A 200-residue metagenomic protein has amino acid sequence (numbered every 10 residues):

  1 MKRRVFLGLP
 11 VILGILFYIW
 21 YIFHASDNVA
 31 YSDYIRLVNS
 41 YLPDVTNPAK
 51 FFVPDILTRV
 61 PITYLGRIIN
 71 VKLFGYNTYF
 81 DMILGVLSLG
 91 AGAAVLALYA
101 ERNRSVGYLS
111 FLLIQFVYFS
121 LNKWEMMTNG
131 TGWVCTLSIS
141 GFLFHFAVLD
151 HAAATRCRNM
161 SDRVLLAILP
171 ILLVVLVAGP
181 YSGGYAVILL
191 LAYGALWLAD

Functional and structural regions predicted by a protein language model:
M1-Y18: Start-transfer (signal-anchor) and selected internal transmembrane alpha helices of multi-pass inner/ER membrane
F17-L57, R67-V71: Extracytoplasmic loop-helix module adjacent to an early transmembrane segment
I83-G107, F144-V148: Transmembrane-helix motifs of polytopic, lipid-linked glycan transferases
A100-S120, S140: Transmembrane-helix signature of polytopic, membrane-embedded enzymes that assemble or transfer cell-envelope glycans
W124-F144: Multi-pass, polyprenyl lipid-linked donor-dependent membrane glycosyltransferases
F142-L166: Membrane-interface transmembrane helices that cradle and orient dolichyl/undecaprenyl
S161-Y181, L190: Membrane-interface alpha helices of multi-pass inner-membrane proteins
A186-D200: Perimembrane helix-loop-helix junctions
